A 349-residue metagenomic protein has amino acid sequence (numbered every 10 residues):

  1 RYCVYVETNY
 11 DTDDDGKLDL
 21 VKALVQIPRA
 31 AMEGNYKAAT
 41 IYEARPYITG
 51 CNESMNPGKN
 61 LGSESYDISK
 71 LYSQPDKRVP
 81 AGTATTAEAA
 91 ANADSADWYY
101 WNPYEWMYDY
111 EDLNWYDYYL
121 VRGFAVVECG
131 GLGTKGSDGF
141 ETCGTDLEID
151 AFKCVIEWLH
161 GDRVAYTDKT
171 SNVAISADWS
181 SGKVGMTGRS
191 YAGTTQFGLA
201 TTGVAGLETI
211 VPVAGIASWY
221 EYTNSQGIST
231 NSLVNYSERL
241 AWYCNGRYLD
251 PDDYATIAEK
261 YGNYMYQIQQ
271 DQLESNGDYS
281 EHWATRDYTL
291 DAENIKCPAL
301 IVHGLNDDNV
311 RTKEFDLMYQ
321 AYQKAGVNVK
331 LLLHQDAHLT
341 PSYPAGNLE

Functional and structural regions predicted by a protein language model:
R1-D14: A domain-start/cap signature at the N-terminus of enzymes
Y10-D11, L18, A23, P46 (+8 more regions): Accessory cap/linker subdomain of secreted extracellular hydrolases
K17-M32, T40: A short loop-to-beta-strand scaffold at the N-terminal edge of the catalytic core in hydrolase folds
Y36-P46: Short beta-strand element of the alpha/beta-hydrolase
T40, L120-V127, K330: A fold-wide structural signal in alpha/beta-hydrolase
I295, I301-H303, D307: Short beta-strand/loop motif that positions the catalytic acidic residue of the alpha/beta-hydrolase fold
D308-F315: Conserved alpha/beta-hydrolase "acid-adjacent" motif
Y322-T340: Catalytic histidine neighborhood in serine/cysteine hydrolases with alpha/beta-hydrolase-type architecture
